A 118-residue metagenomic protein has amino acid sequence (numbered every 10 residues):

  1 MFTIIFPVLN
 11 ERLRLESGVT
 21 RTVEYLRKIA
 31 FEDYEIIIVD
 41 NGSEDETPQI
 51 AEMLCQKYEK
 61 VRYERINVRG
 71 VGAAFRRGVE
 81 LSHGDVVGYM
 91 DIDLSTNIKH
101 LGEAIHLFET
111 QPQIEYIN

Functional and structural regions predicted by a protein language model:
M1-N118: Structured catalytic core of nucleotide-sugar glycosyltransferases
